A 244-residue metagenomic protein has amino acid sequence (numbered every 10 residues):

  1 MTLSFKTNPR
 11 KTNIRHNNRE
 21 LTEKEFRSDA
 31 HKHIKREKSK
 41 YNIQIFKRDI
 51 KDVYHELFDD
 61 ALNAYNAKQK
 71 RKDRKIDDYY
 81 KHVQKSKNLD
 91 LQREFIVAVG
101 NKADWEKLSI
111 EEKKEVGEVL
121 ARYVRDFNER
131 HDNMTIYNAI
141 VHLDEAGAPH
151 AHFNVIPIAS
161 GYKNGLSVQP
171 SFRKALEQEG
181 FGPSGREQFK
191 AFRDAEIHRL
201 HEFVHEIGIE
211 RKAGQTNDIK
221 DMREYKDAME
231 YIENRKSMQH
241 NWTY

Functional and structural regions predicted by a protein language model:
M1-Y244: N-terminal nicking endonuclease/strand-transfer module with a His-rich metal-binding environment and a catalytic Tyr
